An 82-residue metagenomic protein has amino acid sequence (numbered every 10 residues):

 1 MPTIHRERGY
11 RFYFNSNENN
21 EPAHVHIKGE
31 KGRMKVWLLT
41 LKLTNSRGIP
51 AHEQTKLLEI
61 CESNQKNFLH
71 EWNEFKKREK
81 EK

Functional and structural regions predicted by a protein language model:
M1-E21: Short, charged/polar N-terminal "headpieces" of proteins
E7, H26-K28, N67: Compositionally biased, intrinsically disordered low-complexity segments enriched in polar/proline residues
Y10, P50-A51: Short hydrophobic/aromatic segments of transmembrane alpha-helices and their interfaces
N15-G48: A short, structured beta-strand/loop element
H52-K82: C-terminal structural segments of small proteins and small subunits
